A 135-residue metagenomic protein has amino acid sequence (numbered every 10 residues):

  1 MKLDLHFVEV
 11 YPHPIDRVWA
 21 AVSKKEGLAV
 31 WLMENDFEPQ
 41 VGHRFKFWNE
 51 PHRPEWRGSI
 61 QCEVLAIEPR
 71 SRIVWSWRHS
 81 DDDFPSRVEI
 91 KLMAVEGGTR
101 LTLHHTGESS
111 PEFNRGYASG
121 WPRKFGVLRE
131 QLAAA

Functional and structural regions predicted by a protein language model:
M1-D36: Hydrophobic ligand-binding cavity/cleft-lining segments
E9, L103-H105: Short, hydrophobic/aromatic-enriched beta-strand segments in well-ordered soluble domains
V18, L28, F45-F47, V64 (+4 more regions): Hydrophobic pocket/interface hotspot
S23-K24, P69, A133-A134: Residues at helix-coil transition
D36, K46, P51-G97, T106: Hydrophobic-ligand binding "helix-grip"
P39: Active-site-adjacent substructure of cysteine-protease-like catalytic cores
T106-A135: A conserved amphipathic terminal alpha-helix motif
